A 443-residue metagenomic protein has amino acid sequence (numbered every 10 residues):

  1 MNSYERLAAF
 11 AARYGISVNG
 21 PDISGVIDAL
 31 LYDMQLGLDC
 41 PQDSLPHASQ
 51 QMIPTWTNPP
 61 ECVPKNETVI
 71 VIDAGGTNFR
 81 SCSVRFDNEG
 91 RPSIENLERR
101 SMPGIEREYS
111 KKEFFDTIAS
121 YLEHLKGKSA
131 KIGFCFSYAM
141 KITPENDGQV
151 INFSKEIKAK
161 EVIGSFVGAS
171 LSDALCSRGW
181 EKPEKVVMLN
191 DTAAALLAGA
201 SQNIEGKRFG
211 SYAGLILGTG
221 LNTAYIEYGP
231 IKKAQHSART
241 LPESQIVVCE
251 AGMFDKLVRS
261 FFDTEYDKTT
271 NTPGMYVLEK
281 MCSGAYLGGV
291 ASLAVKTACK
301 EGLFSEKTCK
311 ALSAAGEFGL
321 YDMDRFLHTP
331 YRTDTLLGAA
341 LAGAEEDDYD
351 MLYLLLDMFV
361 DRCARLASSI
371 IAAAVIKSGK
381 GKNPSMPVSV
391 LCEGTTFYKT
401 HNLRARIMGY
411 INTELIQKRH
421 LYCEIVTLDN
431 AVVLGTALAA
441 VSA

Functional and structural regions predicted by a protein language model:
M1-L97, S101-A130, C176, Q202 (+1 more regions): ATP-binding/phosphotransfer module of carbohydrate and carboxylate kinases, centering on a glycine-rich
V18-T57, V187, F209-A213, G218 (+2 more regions): Small-residue (GG/TT-enriched) beta-loop-alpha framework at ligand/catalytic clefts
P64-N66, G127-K128, K182-P183, D191 (+4 more regions): Short, well-ordered loop/turn elements at secondary-structure boundaries
E67-D73, K131-G133, K185-V187, Y212-I216 (+2 more regions): Short glycine-aspartate micro-motif
F79, A139-T143, L221-A224, K256 (+1 more regions): Short, acidic Gly/Pro/Ser/Thr-rich loop/turn segments
F79-V84, A194-A198, G214-L215, L221-E227: Short beta-strand scaffold segments in enzyme catalytic cores
R99-D116, M140-A213, G229-I231, Q235-M253 (+2 more regions): Glycine-rich phosphate-binding loop and adjoining helix at the ATP-binding site of ATP-dependent phosphoryl-transfer
S137-I142, T192-A195, G394-Y398, N430-V432: Short, internal active-site loops enriched in acidic
